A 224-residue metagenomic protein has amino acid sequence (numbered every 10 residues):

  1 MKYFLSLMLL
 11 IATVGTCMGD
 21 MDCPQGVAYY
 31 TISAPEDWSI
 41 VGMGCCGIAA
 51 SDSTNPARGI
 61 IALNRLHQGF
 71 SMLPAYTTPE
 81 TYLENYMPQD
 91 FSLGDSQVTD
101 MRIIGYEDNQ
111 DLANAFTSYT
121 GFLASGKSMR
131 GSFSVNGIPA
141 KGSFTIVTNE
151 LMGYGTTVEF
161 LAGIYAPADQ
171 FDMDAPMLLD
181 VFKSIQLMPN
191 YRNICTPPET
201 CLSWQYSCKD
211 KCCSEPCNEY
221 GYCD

Functional and structural regions predicted by a protein language model:
Y3-T13: Sec-dependent N-terminal signal peptides
C17-D20: Boundary at the C-terminal end of the N-terminal hydrophobic targeting segment
Q25-Y29, T77, A168, D172-P176: Soluble non-cytosolic domains of exported or imported proteins
V27-C46, F182-M188: Proline-anchored loop/turn motifs at beta-strand termini and strand-loop-strand connectors
W38, F160-T196: Surface-exposed amphipathic alpha-helical segments
V41-T156, L161, D224: Conserved polar/disulfide-associated segments of primarily extracytoplasmic proteins
E199-C223: Secreted, short cysteine-rich peptides and small extracellular cysteine-rich domains stabilized by multiple disulfide
